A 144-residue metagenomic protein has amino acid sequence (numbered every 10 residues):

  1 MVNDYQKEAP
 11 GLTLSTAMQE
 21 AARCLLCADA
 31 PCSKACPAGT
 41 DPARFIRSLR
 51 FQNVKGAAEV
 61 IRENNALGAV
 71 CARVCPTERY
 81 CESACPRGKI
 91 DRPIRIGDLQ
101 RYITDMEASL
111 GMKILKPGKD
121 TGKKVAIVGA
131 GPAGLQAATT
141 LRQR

Functional and structural regions predicted by a protein language model:
M1-K124: Ferredoxin-type iron-sulfur electron-transfer modules and their immediate structural context
K123-R144: N-terminal Rossmann-like FAD-binding beta1-loop-alpha1 element of flavoenzymes
